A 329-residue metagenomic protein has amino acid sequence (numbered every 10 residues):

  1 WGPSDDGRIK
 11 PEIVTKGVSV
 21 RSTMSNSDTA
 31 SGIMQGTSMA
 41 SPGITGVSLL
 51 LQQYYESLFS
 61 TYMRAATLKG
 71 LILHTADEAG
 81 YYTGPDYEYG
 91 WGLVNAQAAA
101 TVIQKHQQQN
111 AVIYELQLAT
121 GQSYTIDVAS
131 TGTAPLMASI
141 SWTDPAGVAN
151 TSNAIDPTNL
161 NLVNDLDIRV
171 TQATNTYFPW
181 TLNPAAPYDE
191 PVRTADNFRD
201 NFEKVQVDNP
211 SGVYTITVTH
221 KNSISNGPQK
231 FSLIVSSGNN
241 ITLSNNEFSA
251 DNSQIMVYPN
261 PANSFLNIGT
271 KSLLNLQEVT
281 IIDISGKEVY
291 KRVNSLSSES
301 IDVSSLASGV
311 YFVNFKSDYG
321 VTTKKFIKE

Functional and structural regions predicted by a protein language model:
W1-S22, L73-A76, L136-V148: Catalytic-core segments of hydrolase enzymes
V14-Y82: Hydrolase catalytic cores
I33, T174-T181, K287-R292: Surface-exposed loop/edge segments in extracytoplasmic proteins
R64-K69, I155-L162, R169-Q172, T176 (+2 more regions): C-terminal edge strands of extracellular/lumenal beta-sandwich accessory domains
G92-N164, Q172, L233-L243: Secreted peptidase-domain scaffold signal
Y124, N201-V205, S297-I301: Short strand-edge motifs at loop-to-beta-strand transitions and within beta-strands of extracellular beta-rich domains
P135-M137, V213-T215, V310-F312: Short, conserved beta-strand segments of beta-strand-rich sandwich/propeller modules, principally
E247-E329: C-terminal outer-membrane/trafficking sorting elements
